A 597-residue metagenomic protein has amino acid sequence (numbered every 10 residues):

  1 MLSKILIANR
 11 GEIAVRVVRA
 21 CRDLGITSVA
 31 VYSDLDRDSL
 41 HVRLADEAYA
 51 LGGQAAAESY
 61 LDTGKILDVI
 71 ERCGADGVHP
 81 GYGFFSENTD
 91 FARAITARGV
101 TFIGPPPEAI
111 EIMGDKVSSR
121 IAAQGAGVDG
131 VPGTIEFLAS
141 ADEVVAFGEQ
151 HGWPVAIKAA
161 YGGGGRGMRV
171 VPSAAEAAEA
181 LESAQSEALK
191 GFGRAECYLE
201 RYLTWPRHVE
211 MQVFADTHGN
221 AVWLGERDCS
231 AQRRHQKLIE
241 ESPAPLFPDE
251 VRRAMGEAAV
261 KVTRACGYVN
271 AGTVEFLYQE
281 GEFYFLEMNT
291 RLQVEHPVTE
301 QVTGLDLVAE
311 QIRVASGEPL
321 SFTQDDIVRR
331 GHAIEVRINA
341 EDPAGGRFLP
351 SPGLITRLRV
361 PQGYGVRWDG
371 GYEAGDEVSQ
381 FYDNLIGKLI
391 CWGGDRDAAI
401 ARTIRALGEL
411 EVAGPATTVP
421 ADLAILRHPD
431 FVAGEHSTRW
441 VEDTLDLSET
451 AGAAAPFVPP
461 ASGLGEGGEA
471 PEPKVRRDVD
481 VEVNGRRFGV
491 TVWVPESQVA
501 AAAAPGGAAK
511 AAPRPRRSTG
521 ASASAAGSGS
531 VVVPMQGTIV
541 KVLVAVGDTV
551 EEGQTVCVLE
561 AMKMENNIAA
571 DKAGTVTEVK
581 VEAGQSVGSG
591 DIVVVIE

Functional and structural regions predicted by a protein language model:
M1-V274, Y278-E295: N-terminal beta-alpha lobe that positions the nucleotide/phosphoryl donor in ATP/NTP-coupled carboxylate activation
D46, V78, Q212, Q311 (+3 more regions): Residue-level signal for inorganic ion chemistry
R166-G167, P243, D383-L389, G527-G529 (+1 more regions): Short amphipathic alpha-helical segments
F214-D216, L277-Q279, L358, G371-E373 (+1 more regions): Short beta-strand micro-motifs enriched in acidic
A259, P297-P505, K510: Catalytic cores of soluble metabolic enzymes centered on carboxylation/carboxyl-transfer
R516-E597: Structured functional modules or segments
